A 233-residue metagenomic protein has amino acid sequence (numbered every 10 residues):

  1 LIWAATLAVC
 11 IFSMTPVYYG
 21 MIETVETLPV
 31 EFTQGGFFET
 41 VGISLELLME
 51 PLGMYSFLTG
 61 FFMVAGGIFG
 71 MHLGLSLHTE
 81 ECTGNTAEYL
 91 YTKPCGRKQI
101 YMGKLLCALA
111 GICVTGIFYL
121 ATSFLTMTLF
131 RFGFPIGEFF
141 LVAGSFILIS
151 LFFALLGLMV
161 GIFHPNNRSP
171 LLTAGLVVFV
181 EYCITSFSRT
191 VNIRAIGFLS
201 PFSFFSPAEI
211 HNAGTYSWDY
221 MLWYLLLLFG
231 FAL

Functional and structural regions predicted by a protein language model:
L1-V9, N166-L176: Alpha-helical transmembrane segments and their helix-start/interface "positive-inside/aromatic belt" motifs in integral
A8-P16, L52-S56, M102-I162, M221: Secretory targeting signals
F12-L52, T173-L176, V180-L233: Terminal transmembrane helical anchor/hairpin motif
V17-E26, H78-C82, T86, T126-F134 (+3 more regions): Membrane-interfacial segments
M54-E80: Long, hydrophobic alpha-helical segments
G67, M71, S150-A154, W223-L233: Hydrophobic cores of alpha-helical transmembrane segments in multi-pass inner/ER membrane proteins, independent
G70-G74, T122, L155-L156, P201: Hydrophobic/aromatic residues in alpha-helical transmembrane segments
L77-L109: Helix-loop-helix units of permease transmembrane domains in multi-pass membrane transporters, especially ABC
